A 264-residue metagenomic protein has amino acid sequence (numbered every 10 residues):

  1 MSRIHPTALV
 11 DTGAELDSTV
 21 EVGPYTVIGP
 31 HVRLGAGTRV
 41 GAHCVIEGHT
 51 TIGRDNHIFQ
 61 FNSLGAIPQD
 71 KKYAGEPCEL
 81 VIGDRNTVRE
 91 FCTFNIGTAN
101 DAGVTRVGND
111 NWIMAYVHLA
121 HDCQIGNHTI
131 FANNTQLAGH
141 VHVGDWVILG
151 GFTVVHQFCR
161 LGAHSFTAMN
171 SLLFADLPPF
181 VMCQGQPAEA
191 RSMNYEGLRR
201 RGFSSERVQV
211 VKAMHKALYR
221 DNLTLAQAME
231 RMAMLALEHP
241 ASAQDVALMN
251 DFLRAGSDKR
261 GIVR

Functional and structural regions predicted by a protein language model:
M1-T7, T12-G13, S18-T19, D55 (+5 more regions): Terminal amphipathic alpha-helical/low-complexity segments used for targeting or macromolecular assembly
R3-Q184, A188-E189: Structural signal for interior beta-strand "rungs" in well-ordered beta-sheet cores of soluble enzyme domains
